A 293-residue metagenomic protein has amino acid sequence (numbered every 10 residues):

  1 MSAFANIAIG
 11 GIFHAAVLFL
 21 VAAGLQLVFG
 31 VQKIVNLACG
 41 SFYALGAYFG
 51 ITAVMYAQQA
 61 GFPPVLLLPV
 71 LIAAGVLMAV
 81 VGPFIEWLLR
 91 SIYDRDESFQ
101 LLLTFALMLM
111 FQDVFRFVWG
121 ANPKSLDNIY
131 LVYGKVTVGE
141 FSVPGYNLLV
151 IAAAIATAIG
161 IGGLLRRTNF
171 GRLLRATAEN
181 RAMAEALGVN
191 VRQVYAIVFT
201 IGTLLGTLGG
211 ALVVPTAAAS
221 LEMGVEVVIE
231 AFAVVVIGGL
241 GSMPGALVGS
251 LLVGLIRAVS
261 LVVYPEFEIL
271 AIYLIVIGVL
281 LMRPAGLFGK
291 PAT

Functional and structural regions predicted by a protein language model:
M1-V21, V35, F49, A60-P69 (+3 more regions): Membrane-interfacial amphipathic/re-entrant helices at transmembrane-helix boundaries
S2-V17, L164-N169, Y195-I237, R257-I269: Inter-helical junctions in multi-pass inner-membrane proteins, predominant in energy-converting antiporter-like
I9, V31-F84: Membrane-embedded helix boundary and interhelical linker motif in transport proteins
G24, L107, V118, N122-P123 (+3 more regions): Cytosolic-side transmembrane-helix boundaries in multi-pass membrane proteins
L37, S41-L45, S91-R116, G224-V236 (+1 more regions): Pore- or pathway-lining transmembrane helices of multi-pass membrane proteins that form conduits for solutes/ions
A60-L107, V114, V248-V253, R283-P284: Alpha-helical transmembrane segments within multi-pass membrane transporters and channels
I92-R167, V194-I197, V259, A271 (+1 more regions): Transmembrane helix-bundle core of multi-pass membrane transporters and related energy-transducing complexes
S142-S220, M243-V248: Helix-loop-helix "hairpin" substructures at the membrane interface of multi-pass membrane proteins
